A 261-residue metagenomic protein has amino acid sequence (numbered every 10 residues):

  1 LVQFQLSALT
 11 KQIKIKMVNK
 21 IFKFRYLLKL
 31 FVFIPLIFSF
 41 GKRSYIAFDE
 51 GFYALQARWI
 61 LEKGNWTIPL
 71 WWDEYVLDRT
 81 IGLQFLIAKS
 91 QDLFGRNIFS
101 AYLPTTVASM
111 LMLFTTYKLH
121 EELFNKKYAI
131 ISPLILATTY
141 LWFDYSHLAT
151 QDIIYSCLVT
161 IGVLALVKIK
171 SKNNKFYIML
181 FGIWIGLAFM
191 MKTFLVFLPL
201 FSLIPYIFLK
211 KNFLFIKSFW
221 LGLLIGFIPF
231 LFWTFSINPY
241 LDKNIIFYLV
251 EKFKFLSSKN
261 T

Functional and structural regions predicted by a protein language model:
M17, E121-K127, G162-L180, A188: Membrane-interface transmembrane helices that cradle and orient dolichyl/undecaprenyl
F22-E50, I225-I237: Transmembrane signal-anchor helices characteristic of membrane glycosylation enzymes that use polyprenol
F31-V32, S132-A137, I185: Short helix- or helix-capping micro-motifs that position conserved polar/aromatic residues at function-defining sites
I34-I37, F52-D78, G82-F85: Extracytosolic helix-loop segments that constitute the early lumenal/periplasmic catalytic or substrate-binding loops
L55-R58, I169, L187, M191 (+1 more regions): Transmembrane-lumen/periplasm boundary regions of multi-pass, lipid-linked membrane glycan transferases
Y102, L141-Y155: Short acidic/glycine- and proline-prone juxtamembrane loop motifs at membrane-interface regions of multi-pass membrane
L103-L123, I161: Transmembrane-helix motifs of polytopic, lipid-linked glycan transferases
T115, I135, D144, Y155-S171 (+1 more regions): Specific aromatic-rich, kink-prone transmembrane helix
